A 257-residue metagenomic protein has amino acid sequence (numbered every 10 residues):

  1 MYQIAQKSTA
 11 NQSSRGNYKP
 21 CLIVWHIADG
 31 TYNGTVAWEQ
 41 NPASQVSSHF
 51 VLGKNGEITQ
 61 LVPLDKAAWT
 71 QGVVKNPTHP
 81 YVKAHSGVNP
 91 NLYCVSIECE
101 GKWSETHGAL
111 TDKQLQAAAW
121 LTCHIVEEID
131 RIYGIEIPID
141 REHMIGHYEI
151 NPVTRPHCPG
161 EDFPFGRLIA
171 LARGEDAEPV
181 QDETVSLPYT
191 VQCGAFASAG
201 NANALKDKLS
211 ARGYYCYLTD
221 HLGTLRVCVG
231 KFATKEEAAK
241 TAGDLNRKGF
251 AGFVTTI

Functional and structural regions predicted by a protein language model:
M1-P90: N-terminal catalytic cores of peptidoglycan-degrading enzymes
Q3-A5, N17, L92, E100-V185 (+2 more regions): Basic/polar, cationic surfaces and motifs that engage anionic cell-wall and phosphate/carboxylate ligands
A5, L187, A197-I257: Extracytoplasmic
Y18-L22, Q45-S47, L92-C94, S186-P188 (+2 more regions): Extracytoplasmic
L22-H26, H49-L52, E57-V62, C94-C99 (+5 more regions): Structural recognition of the beta-strand scaffold that forms the well-ordered cores of secreted hydrolase catalytic
D29-Y32, N55-I58, L64-W69, G101-E105 (+3 more regions): Solvent-exposed loop/turn segments at secondary-structure junctions within structured extracellular/periplasmic domains
P63, C123-R131, A170-G174, S210-Y214 (+1 more regions): Sec-exported extracytoplasmic/periplasmic mature domains
K83-G87, V180-D182, G213-Y217: Short beta-strand/turn micro-motifs at beta-sheet edges
